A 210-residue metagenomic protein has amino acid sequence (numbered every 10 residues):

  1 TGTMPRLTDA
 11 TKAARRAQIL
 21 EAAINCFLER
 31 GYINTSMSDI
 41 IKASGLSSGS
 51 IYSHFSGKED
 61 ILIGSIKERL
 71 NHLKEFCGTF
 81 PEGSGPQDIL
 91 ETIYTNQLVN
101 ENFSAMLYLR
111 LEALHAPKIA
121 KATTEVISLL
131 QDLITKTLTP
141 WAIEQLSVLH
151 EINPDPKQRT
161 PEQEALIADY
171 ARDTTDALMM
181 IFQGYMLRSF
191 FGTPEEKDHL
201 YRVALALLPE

Functional and structural regions predicted by a protein language model:
T1-T3: Short, Lys/Arg-enriched N-terminal segments with co-localized hydrophobic residues within the first ~10-30 amino acids
Q18, A22-D60, G64: Helix-turn-helix
G64, E75-F103, E151-E164, T175: Hydrophobic alpha-helical connector segments
K67-L73: Short, basic, alpha-helical segments at the C-terminal edge of helix-turn-helix-like DNA-binding modules
G78-P81, E125, L130-L138: Outer-membrane beta-barrel domain signature
V99-T124, F190: Amphipathic alpha-helical segments used for helix-helix packing
A120-T124, I143-E210: Hydrophobic/aromatic-rich alpha-helical bundle segments in the mid-to-C-terminal region
